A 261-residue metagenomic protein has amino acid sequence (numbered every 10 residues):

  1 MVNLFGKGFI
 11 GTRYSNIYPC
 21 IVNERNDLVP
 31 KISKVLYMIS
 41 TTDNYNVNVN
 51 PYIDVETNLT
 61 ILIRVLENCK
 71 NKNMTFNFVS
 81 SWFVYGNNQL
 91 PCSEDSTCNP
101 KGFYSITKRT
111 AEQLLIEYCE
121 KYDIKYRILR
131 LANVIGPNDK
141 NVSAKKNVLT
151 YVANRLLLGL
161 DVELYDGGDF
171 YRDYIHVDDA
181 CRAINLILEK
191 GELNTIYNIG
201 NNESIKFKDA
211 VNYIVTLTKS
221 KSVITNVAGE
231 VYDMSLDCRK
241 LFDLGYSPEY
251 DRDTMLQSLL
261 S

Functional and structural regions predicted by a protein language model:
M1-P19: N-terminal Rossmann NAD(P)H-binding glycine-rich loop of SDR-like oxidoreductase domains
G11, G159-L160, L164-S261: C-terminal substrate-binding subdomain of Rossmann-fold SDR/epimerase-dehydratase oxidoreductases
N26-T57, N68, F83-V84: NAD(P)H-binding glycine-rich loop region in Rossmannoid oxidoreductase-like domains and their noncatalytic homologs
M38-T41, F76-W82, G86, I128-L131: SDR active-site strand-loop-helix element
I61, V65-C69, F76, L114-L115 (+2 more regions): Hydrophobic positions on the long internal alpha-helix of Rossmann-like NAD(P)-dependent oxidoreductase domains
I63-F103: Conserved Rossmann-fold NAD(P)-dependent oxidoreductase catalytic core, especially the SDR/UDP-sugar
T107-T110: Active-site helix of classical SDR
I116-Y171, V177, C181, I214-V215: NAD(P)-dependent short-chain dehydrogenase/reductase
